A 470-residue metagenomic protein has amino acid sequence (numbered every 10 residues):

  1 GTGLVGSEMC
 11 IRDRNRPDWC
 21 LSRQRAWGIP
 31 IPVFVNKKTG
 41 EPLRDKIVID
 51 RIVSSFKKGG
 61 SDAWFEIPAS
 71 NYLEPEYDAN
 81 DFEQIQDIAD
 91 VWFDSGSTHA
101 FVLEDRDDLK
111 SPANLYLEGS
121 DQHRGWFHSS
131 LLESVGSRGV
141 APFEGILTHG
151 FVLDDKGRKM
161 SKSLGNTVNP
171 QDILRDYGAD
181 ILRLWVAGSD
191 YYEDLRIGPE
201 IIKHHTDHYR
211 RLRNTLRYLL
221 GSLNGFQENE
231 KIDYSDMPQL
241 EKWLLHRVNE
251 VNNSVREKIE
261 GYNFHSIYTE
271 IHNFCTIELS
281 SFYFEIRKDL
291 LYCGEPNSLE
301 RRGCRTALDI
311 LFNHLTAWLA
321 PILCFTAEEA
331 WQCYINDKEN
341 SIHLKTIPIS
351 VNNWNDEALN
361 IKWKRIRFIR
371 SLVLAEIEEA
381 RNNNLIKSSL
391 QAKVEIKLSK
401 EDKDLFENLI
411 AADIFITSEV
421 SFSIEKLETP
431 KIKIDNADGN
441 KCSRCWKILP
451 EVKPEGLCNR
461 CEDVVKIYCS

Functional and structural regions predicted by a protein language model:
T2-G6: Positively charged, low-complexity/disordered segments
S7-E8, R12-G225, L244-R287, L291 (+2 more regions): Structured secondary-structure scaffolds
I31, A437-N440, V452-K453: Flanking scaffold residues of small Cys/His-coordinated metal-binding clusters
V35, F82, F226-N253, F284-E376 (+4 more regions): Acidic, turn-prone loop/beta-hairpin segments
T39-I52, R381-N383, Q391-N440: A broadly conserved sequence feature marking short terminus-proximal activation segments in nucleic acid-centric
Q84-D87, V452-L457, Y468-S470: Short Cys/His-rich "knuckle" micro-motifs
I202-E228, P321-C333, K393-L427: Structured, non-catalytic alpha/beta "coupling" segments that mediate domain-domain communication and provide generic
I448-E451, C461-V464: Cys/His-rich metal-chelating microdomains
